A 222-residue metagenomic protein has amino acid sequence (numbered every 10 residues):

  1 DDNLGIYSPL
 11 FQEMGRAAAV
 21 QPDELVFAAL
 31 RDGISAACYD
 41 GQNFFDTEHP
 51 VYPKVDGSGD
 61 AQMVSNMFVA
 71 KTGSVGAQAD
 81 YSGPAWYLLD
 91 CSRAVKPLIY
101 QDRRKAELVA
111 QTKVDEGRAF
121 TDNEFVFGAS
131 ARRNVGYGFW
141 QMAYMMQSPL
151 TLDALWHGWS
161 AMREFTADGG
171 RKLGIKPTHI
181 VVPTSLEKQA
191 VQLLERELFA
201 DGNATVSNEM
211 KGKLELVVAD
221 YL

Functional and structural regions predicted by a protein language model:
D1-S35, A119-R132, I180: Long, contiguous amphipathic alpha-helices that act as assembly "spine/axial" helices in icosahedral shell and virion
D2, A37-D40, E187-L194: A short acidic (Asp/Glu
E24, G33-A37, V95-P97, Q189: Short, well-ordered, mixed-charge alpha-helical segments that flank or form enzyme active sites
F27-D60: Charged mid-protein connector segments
E48-L222: Sequence/fold signature of self-assembling virion shell proteins
